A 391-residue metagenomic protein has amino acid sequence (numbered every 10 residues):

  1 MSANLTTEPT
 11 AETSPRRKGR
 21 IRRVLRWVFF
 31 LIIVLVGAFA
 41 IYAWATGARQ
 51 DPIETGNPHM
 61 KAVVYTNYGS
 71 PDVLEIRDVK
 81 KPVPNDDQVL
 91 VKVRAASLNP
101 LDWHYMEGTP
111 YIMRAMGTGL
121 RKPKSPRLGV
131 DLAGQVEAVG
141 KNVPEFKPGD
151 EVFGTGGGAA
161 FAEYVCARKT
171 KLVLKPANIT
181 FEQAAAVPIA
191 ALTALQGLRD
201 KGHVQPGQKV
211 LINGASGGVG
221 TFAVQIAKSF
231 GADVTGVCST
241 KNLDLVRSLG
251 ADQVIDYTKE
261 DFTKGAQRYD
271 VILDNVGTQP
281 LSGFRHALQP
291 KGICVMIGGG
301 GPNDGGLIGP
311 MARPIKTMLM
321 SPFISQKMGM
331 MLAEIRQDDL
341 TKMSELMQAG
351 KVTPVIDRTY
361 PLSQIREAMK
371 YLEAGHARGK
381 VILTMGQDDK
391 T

Functional and structural regions predicted by a protein language model:
S2-N4, E8-L25, A333-T391: C-terminal hydrophobic helical "lid"/dimerization subdomain of Rossmann-like NAD(P)H-dependent oxidoreductases
W27-I41: Hydrophobic membrane-insertion alpha-helices, especially the h-region of bacterial N-terminal signal peptides
P82-S97, Y111-A159: Glycine-rich beta-strand-centered segment in the early N-terminal region that forms part of a ligand/cofactor-binding
T118-D131, A138, E151-G214: NAD(P)H dinucleotide-binding glycine-rich loop of Rossmann-like/cofactor-binding domains, especially the beta1-alpha1
A185-D256: Mid-domain Rossmann-like dinucleotide-binding core that forms the NAD(H)/NADP(H) cofactor-binding site
T263-V271: A short acidic, Gly/Pro-enriched loop at the edge of an enzyme's catalytic core that lines a small-molecule cofactor
Q279-V352, G386-T391: Glycine-rich phosphate-binding loop and adjacent beta-alpha segment of Rossmann(oid) nucleotide-cofactor-binding
